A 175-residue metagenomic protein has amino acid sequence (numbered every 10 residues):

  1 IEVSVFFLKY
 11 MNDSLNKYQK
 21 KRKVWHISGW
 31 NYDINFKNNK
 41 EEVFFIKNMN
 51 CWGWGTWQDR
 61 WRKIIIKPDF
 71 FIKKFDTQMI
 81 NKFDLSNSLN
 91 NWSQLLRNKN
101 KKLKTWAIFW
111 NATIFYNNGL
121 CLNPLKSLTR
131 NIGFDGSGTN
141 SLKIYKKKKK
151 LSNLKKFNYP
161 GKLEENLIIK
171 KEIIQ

Functional and structural regions predicted by a protein language model:
E2-Q175: An acidic/histidine-cluster motif and surrounding catalytic segment that typifies divalent-metal-assisted enzyme active
